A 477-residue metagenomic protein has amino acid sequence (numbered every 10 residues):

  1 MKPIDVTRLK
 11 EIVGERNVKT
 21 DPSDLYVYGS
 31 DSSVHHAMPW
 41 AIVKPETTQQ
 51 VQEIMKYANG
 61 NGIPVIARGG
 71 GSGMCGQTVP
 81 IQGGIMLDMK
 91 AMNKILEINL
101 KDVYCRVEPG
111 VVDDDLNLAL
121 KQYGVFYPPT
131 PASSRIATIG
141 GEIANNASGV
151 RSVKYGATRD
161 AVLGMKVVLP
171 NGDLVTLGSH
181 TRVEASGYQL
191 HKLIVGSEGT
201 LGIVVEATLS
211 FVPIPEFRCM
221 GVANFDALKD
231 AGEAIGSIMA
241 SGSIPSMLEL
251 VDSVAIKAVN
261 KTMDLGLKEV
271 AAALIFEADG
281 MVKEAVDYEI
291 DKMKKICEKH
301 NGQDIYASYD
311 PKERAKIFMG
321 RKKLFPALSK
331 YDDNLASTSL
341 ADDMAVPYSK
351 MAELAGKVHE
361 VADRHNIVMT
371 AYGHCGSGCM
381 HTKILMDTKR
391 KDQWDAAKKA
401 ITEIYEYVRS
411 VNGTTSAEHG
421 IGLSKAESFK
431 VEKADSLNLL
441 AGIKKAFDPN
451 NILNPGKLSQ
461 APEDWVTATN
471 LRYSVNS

Functional and structural regions predicted by a protein language model:
M1-D31, G60-I63, I296-K316, S410-T415 (+2 more regions): N-terminal accessory segments
M1-K2, K433-S477: Intrinsic disorder at enzyme termini
M1-K56, S72-V103, A255-M263, E313-A341 (+2 more regions): N-terminal flexible segment immediately upstream of the FAD-binding catalytic core in FAD-dependent oxidoreductases
T20-P22, Y28, L209, P213 (+6 more regions): C-terminal substrate-recognition/cap domain of FAD-linked oxidoreductases
S23, G69-S72, A132, L250-S253 (+2 more regions): Short, ordered loop/turn segments at secondary-structure junctions
K94-E249, I452-N454, T469-S477: FAD-binding subdomain of flavoenzyme oxidoreductases
